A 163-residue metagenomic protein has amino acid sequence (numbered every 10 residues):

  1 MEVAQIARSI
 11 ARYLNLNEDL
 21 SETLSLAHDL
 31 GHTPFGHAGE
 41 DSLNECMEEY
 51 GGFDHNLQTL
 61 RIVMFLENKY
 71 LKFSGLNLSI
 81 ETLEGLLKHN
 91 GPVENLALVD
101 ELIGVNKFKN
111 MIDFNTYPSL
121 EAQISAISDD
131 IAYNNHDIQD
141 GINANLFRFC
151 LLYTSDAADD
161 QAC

Functional and structural regions predicted by a protein language model:
M1-E2, G36, E48-Q58: Active-site metal-coordination segments of metallo-dependent hydrolases
M1-L20: Alpha-helical phosphate/pyrophosphate-handling elements in metalloenzyme active cores
S21-L26, A126: Short alpha-helical catalytic segment bearing the HExxH-like zincin motif of zinc-dependent metalloproteases
T23, H37-E48, N143-A144: Post-HEXXH active-site segment of zinc metalloproteases
A27, G31-F35, A132: Short active-site segment of divalent metal-dependent hydrolases/proteases that encodes the spacing between
E45-G52, F147-L152: Divalent-cation-assisted or electrostatically stabilized phosphate/pyrophosphate-binding catalytic cores
L57-D130, H136, D140-G141, L146: Histidine/acidic-rich helix-loop-helix segments that form or flank divalent-metal centers in metalloenzyme catalytic
Y153-A158: Conserved small/polar residues in nucleotide/adenosyl-binding loops
